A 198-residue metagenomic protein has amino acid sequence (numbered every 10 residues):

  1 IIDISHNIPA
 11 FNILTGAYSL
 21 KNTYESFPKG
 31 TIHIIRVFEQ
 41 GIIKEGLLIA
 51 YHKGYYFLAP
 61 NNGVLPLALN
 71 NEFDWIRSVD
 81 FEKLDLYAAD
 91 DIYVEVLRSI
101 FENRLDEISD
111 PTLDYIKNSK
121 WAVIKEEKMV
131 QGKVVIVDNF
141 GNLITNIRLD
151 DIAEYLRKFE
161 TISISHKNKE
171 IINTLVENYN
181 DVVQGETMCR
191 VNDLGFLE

Functional and structural regions predicted by a protein language model:
D3-S5: A short aromatic-anchored loop/beta-hairpin motif
N7-N22, P28-G30, I34-V37, G41-Y93: Active-site histidine-anchored catalytic micro-motif
L14-K21, D114-W121, Y179-N180: Short, motif-level signal for alpha-helix interfacial/capping segments enriched in acidic residues and aromatics/proline
T23-F27, N71, S99-E107: Change "in soluble alpha/beta enzymes" to "in soluble alpha/beta proteins
E25-P28, G41-I42, I49-H52, V123-M129 (+4 more regions): Solvent-exposed alpha-helices and their adjacent loops that cap or buttress functional pockets in soluble metabolic
E82-I147, L156: Anionic-ligand-binding alpha/beta catalytic cores of soluble enzymes and soluble regulatory domains that recognize
I144-E198: A conserved acidic, glycine/proline-rich C-terminal tail/linker
